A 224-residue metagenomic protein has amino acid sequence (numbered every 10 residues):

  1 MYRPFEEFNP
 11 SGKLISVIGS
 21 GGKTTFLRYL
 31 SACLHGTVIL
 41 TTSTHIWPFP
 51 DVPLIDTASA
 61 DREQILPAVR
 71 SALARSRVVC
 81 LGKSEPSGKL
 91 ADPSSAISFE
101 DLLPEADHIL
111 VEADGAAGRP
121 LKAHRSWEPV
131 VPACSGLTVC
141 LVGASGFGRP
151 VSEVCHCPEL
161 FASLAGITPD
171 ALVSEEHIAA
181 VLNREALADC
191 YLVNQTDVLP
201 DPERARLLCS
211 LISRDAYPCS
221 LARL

Functional and structural regions predicted by a protein language model:
Y2-G36: Walker A (P-loop) phosphate-binding motif
V17-I18, V38-S43, C80-K83, I109-A113 (+3 more regions): General beta-strand structural signal in soluble alpha/beta enzymes
S20, S43, A113, G143-S145 (+4 more regions): G-domain G4 guanine-recognition motif of GTPases
S31-K83: N-terminal phosphate/diphosphate-binding loop that engages ATP/GTP or pyrophosphate donors across diverse enzyme folds
P50-I55, D201-S213: Short, aromatic/basic amphipathic alpha-helical patches
T57-E63, E153-A171: Acidic, Ser/Thr-rich peripheral helices and adjacent loops at domain boundaries
L73-A74, C80-A123: Phosphate-binding/switch loop-helix module in NTP-utilizing enzymes
R125-G148, C157-L164: Inter-motif core of Ras-like GTPase G domains
